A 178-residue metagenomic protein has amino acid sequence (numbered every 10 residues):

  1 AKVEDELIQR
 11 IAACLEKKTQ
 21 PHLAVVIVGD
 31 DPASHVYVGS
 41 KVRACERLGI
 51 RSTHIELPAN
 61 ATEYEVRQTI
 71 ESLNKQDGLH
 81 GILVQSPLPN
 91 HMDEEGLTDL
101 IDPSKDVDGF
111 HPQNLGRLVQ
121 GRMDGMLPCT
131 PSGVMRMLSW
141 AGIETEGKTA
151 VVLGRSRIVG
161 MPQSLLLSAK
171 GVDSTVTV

Functional and structural regions predicted by a protein language model:
A1-D5, R51-N60, D124-L127: Acidic/glycine-enriched edge-of-secondary-structure segments
A1-T19: Positively charged, low-complexity intrinsically disordered leader regions
A13-L23, D30-R47: N-terminal glycine-rich anion-binding loops that anchor highly charged ligand groups
L23, C45-A59, D173-V178: Short beta-strand elements in bilobed, periplasmic/extracellular small-molecule ligand-binding domains
V28-V42, R122-V178: Glycine-rich phosphate/diphosphate-binding loop of Rossmann-like nucleotide-binding domains
R47-G49, S72-K75, I101-S104: Non-catalytic terminal and connector segments of soluble metabolic enzymes
E65-D77: Short, well-structured alpha-helical segments in soluble
G81-A150: Anion-binding alpha/beta catalytic cores of soluble intermediary-metabolism enzymes, centered on
